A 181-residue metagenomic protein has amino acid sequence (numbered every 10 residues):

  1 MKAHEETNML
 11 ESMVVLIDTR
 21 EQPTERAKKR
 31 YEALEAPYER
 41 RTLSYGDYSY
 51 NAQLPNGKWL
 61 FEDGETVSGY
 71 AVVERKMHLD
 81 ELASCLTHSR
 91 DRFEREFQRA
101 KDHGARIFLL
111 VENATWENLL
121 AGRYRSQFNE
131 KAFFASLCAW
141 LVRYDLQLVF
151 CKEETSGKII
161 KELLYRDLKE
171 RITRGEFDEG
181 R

Functional and structural regions predicted by a protein language model:
M1-S68, D80-R181: Non-catalytic C-terminal interaction segments of nucleic acid-processing enzymes
A71-M77: Conserved catalytic cores of phosphodiester-cleaving nucleases, focusing on short active-site segments
